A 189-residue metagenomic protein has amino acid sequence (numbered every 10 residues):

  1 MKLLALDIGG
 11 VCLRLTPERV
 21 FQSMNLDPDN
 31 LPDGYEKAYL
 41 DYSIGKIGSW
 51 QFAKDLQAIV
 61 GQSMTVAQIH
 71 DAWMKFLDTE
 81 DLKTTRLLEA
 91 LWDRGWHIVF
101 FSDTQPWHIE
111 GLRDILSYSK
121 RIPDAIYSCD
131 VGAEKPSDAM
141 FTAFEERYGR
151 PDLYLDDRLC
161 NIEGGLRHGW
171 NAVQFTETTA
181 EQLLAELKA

Functional and structural regions predicted by a protein language model:
M1-L40, I44, A58-S63, R167-H168: Active-site neighborhood of HAD-like aspartate-dependent phosphohydrolases
K2-L6, Q105-P106, E110-A189: Asp-based, Mg2+/Mn2+-dependent phosphohydrolase catalytic module
F21, Y35, F52-Q57, W73 (+1 more regions): Hydrophobic alpha-helical core bundles mediating ligand binding, dimerization, or RNAP-core interactions
D33-Y35, D55-L56, V60-H70, I122-A125: Short, basic/glycine-rich phosphate-binding loops at helix/coil junctions that contact nucleotide phosphates
D41-S49, D114: A short secondary-structure junction motif
V66-R113: Substrate-recognition element of Asp-dependent hydrolases with the DxDx(T/V) motif
